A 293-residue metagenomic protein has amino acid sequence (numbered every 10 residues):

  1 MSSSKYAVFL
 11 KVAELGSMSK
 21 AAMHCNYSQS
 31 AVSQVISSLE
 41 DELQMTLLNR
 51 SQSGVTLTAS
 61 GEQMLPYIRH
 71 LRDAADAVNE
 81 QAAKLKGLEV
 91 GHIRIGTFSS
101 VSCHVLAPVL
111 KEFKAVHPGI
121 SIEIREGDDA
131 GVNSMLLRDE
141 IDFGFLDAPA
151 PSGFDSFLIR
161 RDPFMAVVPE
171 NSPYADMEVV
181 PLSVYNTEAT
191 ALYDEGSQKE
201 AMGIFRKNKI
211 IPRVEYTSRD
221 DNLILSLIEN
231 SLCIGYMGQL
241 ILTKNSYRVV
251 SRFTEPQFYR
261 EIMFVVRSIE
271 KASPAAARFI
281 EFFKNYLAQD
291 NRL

Functional and structural regions predicted by a protein language model:
K11-S28: Short helix-boundary/capping micro-motifs
E40-L57: A short LG(V/I)-centered, amphipathic sequence patch enriched for acidic residue(s) preceding the LG motif
L85, P108-E112, A130-F164, V168 (+2 more regions): Short beta-strand-centered segments that line the small-molecule binding cleft or hinge of alpha/beta clamshell
V90-P151, T217-D220: Central regulatory/effector-binding core of bacterial HTH transcription factors
V105, S251-L293: A late-sequence structural motif
D128-N133, L137, D147, G196-S251: Hydrophobic hinge/microswitch elements
G153-L158, D162-P163, M177, L223-K271: Beta-alpha-beta core module
Y174, E188-N208, A272-I280, D290: Secondary-structure junction motif
